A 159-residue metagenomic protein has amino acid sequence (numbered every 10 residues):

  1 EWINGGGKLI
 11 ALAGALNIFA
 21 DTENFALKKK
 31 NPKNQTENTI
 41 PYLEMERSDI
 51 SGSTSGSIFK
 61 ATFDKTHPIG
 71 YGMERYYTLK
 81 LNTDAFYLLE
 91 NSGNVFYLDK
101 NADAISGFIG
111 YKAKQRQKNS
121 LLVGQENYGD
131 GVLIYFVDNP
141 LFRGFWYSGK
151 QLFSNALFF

Functional and structural regions predicted by a protein language model:
E1-F19, D130, F136, A156: Short alpha-beta junction capping motif
W2-I3, L12, T62, W146-G149: Active-site-proximal structural scaffolding
G7, H67, G124: Residue-level detector of short, conserved catalytic/binding motifs and their immediate flanks
K8, A26-N34, K150-F159: C-terminal, active-site-flanking charged/polar segments
A15, K65, G149-F153: Stable alpha-helical elements in mature extracytoplasmic
A20-T22, F145: Short glycine-/acidic-enriched loop or helix-start segments at secondary-structure transitions that form or flank
T22-S106: An acidic, glycine-rich "communication" segment
E74-T78, D103-F159: Extracellular ligand-binding/catalytic regions of CAZymes and related secreted enzymes and adhesion modules
